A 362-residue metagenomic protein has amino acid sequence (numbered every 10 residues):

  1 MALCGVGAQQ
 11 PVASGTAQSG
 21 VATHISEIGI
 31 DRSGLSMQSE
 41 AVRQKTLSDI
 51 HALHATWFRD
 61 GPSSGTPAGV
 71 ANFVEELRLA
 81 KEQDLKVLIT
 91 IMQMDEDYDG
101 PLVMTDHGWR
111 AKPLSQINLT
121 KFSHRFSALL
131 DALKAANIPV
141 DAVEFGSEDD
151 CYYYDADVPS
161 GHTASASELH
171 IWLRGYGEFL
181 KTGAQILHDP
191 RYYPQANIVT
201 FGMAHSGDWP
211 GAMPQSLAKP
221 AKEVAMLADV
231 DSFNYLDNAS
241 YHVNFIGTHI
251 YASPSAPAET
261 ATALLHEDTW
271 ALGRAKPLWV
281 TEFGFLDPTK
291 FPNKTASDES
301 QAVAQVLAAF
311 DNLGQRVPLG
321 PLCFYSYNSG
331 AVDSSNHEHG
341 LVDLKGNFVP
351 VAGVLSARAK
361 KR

Functional and structural regions predicted by a protein language model:
M1-L3: Bacterial N-terminal signal peptides
P11-G61: Boundary/entry segment of secreted carbohydrate-active catalytic domains
S26-R32, F58-D60, V87-I91, D141-F145 (+4 more regions): Hydrophobic faces of well-ordered beta-strands that scaffold small-molecule active sites in alpha/beta enzyme cores
L35-H51, F122-A132, Q215-L236, A302-D311: Short, acidic/polar
T46-P210, P288, G330-V332: Substrate-binding cleft and catalytic face of glycoside hydrolase catalytic domains, especially the flexible beta-alpha
V70-E82, S127-N137, D231-D237, A261-R274 (+1 more regions): Short amphipathic alpha-helices and their capping/turn segments at secondary-structure boundaries
T90, S123, S167-V303, V332-S335 (+3 more regions): Noncatalytic carbohydrate-binding groove/subsite architecture in carbohydrate-active enzymes
